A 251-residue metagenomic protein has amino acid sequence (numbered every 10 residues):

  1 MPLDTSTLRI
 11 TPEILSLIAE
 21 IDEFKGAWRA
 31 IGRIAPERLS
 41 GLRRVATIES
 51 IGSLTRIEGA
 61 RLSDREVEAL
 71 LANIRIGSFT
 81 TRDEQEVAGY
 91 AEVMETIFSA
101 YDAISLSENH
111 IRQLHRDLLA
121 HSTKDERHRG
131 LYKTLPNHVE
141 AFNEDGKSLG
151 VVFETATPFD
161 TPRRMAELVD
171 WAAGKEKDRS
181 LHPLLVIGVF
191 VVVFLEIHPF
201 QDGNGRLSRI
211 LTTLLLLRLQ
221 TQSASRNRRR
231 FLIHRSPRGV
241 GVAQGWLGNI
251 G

Functional and structural regions predicted by a protein language model:
M1-G251: FIC/Doc superfamily catalytic core
